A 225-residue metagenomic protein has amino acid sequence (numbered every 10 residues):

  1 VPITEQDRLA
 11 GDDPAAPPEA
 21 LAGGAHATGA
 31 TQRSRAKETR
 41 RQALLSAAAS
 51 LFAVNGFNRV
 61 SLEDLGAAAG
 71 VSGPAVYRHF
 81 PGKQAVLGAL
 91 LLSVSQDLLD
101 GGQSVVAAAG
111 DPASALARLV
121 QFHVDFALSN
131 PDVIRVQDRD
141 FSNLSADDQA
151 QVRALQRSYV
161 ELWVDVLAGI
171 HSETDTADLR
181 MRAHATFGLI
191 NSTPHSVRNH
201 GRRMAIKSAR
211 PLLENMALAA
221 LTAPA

Functional and structural regions predicted by a protein language model:
V1-T28, D125, V160-G169, E173 (+2 more regions): C-terminal peripheral helix-coil segments that are non-catalytic and often amphipathic
T39-A43, A47-A85, A89: Helix-turn-helix
R40, K83, V94, L98 (+5 more regions): Hydrophobic/aromatic residues within well-ordered alpha-helical segments
L90-A117: Amphipathic alpha-helical linker/stalk segments
Q96-L99, A146-H171, R180-H184, K207 (+2 more regions): Amphipathic alpha-helical packing segments from all-alpha helical-bundle domains
A117-D138, F187: Helical hydrophobic small-molecule/effector-binding pocket
L128-D147, H195-R198: Amphipathic alpha-helical segments used for helix-helix packing
